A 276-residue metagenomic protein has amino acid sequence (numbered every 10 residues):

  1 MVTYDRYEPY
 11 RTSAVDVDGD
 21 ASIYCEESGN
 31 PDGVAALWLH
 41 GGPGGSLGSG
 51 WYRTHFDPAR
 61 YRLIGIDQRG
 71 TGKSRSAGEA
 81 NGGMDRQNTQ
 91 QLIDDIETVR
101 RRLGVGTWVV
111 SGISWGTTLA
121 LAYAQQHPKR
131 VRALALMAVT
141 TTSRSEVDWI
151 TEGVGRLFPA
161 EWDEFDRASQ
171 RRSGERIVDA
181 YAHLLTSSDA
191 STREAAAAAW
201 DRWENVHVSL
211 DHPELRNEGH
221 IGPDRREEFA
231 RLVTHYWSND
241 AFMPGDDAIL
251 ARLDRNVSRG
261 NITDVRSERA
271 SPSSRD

Functional and structural regions predicted by a protein language model:
V2-S22, V233: N-terminal cap/lid segment of alpha/beta-hydrolase-fold proteins
D18-G78, D85: Conserved HGGG/HGGXW glycine-rich cap/lid loop of the alpha/beta-hydrolase fold
Q90-W108: Conserved acidic catalytic loop of the alpha/beta-hydrolase fold
V110-G112, M137: Short beta-strand immediately N-terminal to the catalytic nucleophile in serine-hydrolase-like folds
T117-P128, L134: Short glycine-enriched nucleophile-adjacent loop and the immediately C-terminal alpha-helix near the catalytic center
K129-Y181: A catalytic-pocket lid/entrance helix-loop region that shapes and gates access to the active site across common
N256-V257, T263-R266: Short beta-strand/loop motif that positions the catalytic acidic residue of the alpha/beta-hydrolase fold
A270-R275: Conserved alpha/beta-hydrolase "acid-adjacent" motif
